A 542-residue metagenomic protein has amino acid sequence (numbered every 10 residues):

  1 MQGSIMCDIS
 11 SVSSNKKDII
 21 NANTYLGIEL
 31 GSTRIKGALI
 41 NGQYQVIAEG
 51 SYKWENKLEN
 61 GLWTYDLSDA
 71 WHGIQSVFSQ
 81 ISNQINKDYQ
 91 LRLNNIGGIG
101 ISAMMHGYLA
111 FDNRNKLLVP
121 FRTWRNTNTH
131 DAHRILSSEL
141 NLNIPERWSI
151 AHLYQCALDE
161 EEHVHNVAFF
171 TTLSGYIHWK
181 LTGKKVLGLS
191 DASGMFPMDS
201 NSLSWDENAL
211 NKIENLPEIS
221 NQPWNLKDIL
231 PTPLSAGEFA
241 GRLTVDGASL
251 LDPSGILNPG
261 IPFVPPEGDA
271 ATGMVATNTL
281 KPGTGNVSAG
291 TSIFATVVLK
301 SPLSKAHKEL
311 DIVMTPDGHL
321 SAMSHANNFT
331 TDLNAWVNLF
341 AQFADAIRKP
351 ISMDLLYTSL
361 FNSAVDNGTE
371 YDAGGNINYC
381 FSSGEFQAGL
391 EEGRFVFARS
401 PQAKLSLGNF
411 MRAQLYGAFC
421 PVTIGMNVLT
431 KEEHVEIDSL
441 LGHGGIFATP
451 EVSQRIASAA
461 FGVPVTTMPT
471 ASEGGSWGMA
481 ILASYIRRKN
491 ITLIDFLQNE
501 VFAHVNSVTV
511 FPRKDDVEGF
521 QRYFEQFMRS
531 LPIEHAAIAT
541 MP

Functional and structural regions predicted by a protein language model:
M1-V119, R134, N166, K227 (+5 more regions): N-terminal glycine/serine-rich phosphate-binding loop of ATP-dependent small-molecule kinases, especially carbohydrate
C7, V12-I20, L26-G27, L93 (+5 more regions): Active-site core segments that coordinate phosphate-bearing ligands/cofactors across diverse enzyme families
Y52-W54, T123, P512: Active-site donor-binding loop signature of nucleotide-sugar glycosyltransferases
W54-T64, L136, L189-A192, W224-L230 (+2 more regions): Gly-rich Lys/Arg/Thr-decorated short loops/hinges at beta-loop-alpha junctions or inter-strand turns that position
I85-T123, N143-P145, H178-D199, L230-L243: Short beta-strand-loop/turn "lid" adjacent to the catalytic site in phosphate-handling enzymes
N126: Carbohydrate-associated surface elements
T129: Gly/Ser-rich phosphate-binding catalytic loop and adjacent alpha/beta segment that cradle a phosphoryl group at enzyme
E214-L234: A conserved helix-loop-beta module that forms one wall/lid of the active-site cleft in ATP-utilizing catalytic domains
